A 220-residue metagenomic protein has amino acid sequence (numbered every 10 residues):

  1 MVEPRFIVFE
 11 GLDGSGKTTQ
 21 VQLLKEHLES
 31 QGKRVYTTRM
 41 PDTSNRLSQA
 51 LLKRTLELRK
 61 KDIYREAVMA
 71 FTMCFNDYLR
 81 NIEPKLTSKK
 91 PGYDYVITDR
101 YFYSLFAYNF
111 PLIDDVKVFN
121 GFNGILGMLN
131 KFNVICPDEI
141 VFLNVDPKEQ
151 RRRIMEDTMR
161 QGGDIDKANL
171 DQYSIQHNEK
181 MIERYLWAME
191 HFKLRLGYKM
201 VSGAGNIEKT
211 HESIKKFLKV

Functional and structural regions predicted by a protein language model:
F9: Hydrophobic anchor at the beta1->P-loop junction of P-loop NTPases
G14: Walker A (P-loop) phosphate-binding loop of P-loop NTPases
K17: Conserved lysine of the Walker
Q20: Hydrophobic positions on the alpha1 helix immediately C-terminal to the Walker A/P-loop
R39-G124: ATP-dependent small-molecule kinase phosphotransfer cores that center on conserved nucleotide phosphate-binding segments
T98-Y101, N133-M155: Conserved phosphate-donor/acceptor-positioning beta-strand/loop module used by diverse small-molecule
N123-P137: Membrane-proximal helix-turn-helix segments that form the acceptor-binding/catalytic region of lipid-linked
K148-V220: NTP-dependent small-molecule kinase module
